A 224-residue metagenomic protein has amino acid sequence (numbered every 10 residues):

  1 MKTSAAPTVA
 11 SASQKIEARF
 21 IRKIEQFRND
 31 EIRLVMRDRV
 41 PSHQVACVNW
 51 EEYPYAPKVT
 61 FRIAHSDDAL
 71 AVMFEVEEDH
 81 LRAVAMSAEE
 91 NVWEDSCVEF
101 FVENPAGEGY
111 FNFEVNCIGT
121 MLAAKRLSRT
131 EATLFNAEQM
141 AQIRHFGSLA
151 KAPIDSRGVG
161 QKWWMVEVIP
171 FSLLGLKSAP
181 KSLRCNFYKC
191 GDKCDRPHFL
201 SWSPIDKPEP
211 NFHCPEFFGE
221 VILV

Functional and structural regions predicted by a protein language model:
K2-V224: Structural preference for beta-rich elements and adjacent junctions enriched in aromatics
